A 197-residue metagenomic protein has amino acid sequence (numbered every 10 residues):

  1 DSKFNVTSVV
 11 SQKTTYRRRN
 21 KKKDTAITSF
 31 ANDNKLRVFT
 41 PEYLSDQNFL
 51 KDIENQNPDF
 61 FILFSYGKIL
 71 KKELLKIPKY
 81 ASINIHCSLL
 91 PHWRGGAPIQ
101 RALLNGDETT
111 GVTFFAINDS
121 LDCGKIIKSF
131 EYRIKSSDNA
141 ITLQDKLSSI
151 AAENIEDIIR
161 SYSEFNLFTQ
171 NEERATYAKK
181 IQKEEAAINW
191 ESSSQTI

Functional and structural regions predicted by a protein language model:
D1-K22: N-terminal Rossmann-like dinucleotide-binding module
N5-V10, R37-Q56, F61, I69-C87: Internal alpha/beta domain cores that form substrate/cofactor-binding pockets in large enzymes and binding proteins
K21-D24, D46-L50, K68, G96-A97: Structural motif corresponding to alpha-helix initiation and N-cap regions
F60-A178: Donor/substrate-binding cores of folate-linked one-carbon enzymes
E172-T196: Internal anion-binding site segments
